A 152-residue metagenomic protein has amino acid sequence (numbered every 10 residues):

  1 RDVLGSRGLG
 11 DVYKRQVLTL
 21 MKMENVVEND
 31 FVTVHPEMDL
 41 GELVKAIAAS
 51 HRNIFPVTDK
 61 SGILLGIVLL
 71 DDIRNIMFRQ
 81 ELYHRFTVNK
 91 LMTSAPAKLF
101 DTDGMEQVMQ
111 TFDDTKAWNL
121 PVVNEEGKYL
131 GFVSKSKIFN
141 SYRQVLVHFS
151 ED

Functional and structural regions predicted by a protein language model:
D2-Y13: Single conserved hydrophobic/aromatic residue that forms the stacking wall/gate of nucleotide- or nucleobase-binding
V3, V17-L20, I67, K98 (+1 more regions): Short aromatic/basic micro-patch
R15, A46-A48, N89, F112 (+1 more regions): Replace "in large, NTP-powered and nucleic-acid-processing enzymes" with "in large, NTP-powered factors and other
T19-F31, M38, D72, H84-P96: Bateman (tandem CBS) regulatory domains
N29, E37, V57-K60, I67-D71 (+1 more regions): Generic beta-strand/beta-sheet core signal
V34-H51, T58, M77, K98-W118 (+2 more regions): The conserved cystathionine-beta-synthase
G66-I73, F132-I138: Short hydrophobic beta-strand motif reused across regulatory alpha/beta modules
